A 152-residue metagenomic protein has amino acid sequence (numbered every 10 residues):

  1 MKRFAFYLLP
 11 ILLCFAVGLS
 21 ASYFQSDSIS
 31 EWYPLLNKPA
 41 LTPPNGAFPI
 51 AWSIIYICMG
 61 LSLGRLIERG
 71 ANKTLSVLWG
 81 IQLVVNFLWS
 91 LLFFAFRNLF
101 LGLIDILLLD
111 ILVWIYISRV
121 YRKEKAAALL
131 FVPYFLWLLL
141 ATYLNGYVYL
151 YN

Functional and structural regions predicted by a protein language model:
K2-F24: N-terminal signal-anchor transmembrane alpha helix
D27-A40, L150-N152: Membrane-interface helix termini and inter-helical loops of multi-pass transporters
L35-K38, L99-L108, L130: Non-cytosolic membrane-interface motifs at loop->transmembrane helix junctions
K38-I50: Short aromatic-rich membrane-water interface segments that cap or initiate transmembrane helices in multi-pass membrane
W52-L63, Q82-V85, L109: Core segments of transmembrane alpha-helices that mediate helix-helix packing or line hydrophobic substrate/ligand
L91-L101, V148-N152: Membrane-interface helix caps and helix-loop-helix hairpins in membrane proteins
F93-L99, I115-A128: Membrane-helix boundary connector in multi-pass membrane proteins
K125-N152: Terminal transmembrane helical module of multi-pass membrane proteins
